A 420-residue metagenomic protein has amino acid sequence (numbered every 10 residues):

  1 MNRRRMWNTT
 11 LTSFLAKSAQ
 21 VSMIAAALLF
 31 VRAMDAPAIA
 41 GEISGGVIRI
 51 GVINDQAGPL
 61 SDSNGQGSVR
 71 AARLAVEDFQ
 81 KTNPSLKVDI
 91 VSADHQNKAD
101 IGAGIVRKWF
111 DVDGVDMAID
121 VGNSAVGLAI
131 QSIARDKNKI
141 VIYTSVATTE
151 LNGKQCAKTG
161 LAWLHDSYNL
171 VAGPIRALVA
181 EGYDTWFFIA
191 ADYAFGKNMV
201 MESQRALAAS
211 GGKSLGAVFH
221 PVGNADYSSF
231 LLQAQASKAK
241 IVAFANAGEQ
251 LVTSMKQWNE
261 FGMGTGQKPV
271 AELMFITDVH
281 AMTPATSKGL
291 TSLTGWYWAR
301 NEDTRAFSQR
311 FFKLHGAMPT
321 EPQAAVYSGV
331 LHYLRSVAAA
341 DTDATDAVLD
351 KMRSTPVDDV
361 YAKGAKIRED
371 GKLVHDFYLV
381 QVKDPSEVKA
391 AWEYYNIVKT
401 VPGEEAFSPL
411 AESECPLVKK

Functional and structural regions predicted by a protein language model:
M1-N2, L29: Intrinsically disordered, low-complexity regions enriched in serine, threonine, proline and polar/charged residues
N2-M23: Bacterial N-terminal signal peptides that target proteins for export
N2-R5, P37-K420: Extracytosolic ligand-binding ectodomains
T9, I24-A27, I101, C415: Extended rod-forming repeat segments used as scaffolds/tethers
A19-P37: C-terminal segment of classical bacterial N-terminal signal peptides
